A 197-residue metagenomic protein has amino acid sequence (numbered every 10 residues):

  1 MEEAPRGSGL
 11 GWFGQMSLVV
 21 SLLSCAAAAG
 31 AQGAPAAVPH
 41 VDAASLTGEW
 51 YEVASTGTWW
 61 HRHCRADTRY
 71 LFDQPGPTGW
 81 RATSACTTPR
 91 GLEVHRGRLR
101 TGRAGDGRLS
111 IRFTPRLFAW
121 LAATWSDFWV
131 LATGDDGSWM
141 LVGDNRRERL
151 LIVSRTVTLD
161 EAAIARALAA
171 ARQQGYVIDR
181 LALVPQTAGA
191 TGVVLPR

Functional and structural regions predicted by a protein language model:
M1-L10: N-terminal secretory signal peptides that target proteins for export/translocation
E3, Q15-M16, A190: Intrinsically disordered/low-complexity terminal segments and short unstructured peptides
G14-C25: Bacterial N-terminal signal peptides
C25-R197: A beta-rich soluble binding module of mature secreted/lumenal proteins
